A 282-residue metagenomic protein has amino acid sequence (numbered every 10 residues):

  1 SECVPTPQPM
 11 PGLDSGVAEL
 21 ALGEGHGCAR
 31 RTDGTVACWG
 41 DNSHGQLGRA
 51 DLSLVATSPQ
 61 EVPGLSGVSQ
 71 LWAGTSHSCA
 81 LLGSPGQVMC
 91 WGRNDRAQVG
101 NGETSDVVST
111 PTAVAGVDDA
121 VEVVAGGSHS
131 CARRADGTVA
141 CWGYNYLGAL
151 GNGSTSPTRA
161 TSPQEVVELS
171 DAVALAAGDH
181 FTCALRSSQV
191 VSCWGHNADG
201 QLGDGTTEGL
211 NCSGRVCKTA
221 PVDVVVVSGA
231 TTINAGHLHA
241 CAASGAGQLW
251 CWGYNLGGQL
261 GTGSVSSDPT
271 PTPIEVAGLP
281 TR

Functional and structural regions predicted by a protein language model:
S1-P5, A37-S58, M89-T110, W142-S162 (+2 more regions): Short glycine/serine- and acidic-residue-enriched loop/turn motifs that recur at repeat junctions
T6, P11-V17, A29, A277-P280: Extracytoplasmic mature domains of secreted or surface-exposed proteins
Q8-P11, Q60-P63, T112-A115, Q164-V167 (+2 more regions): Beta-propeller fold detector
E19-L22, R30, E61, Q70-A73 (+10 more regions): Residue-level recognition of a conserved intra-blade site in WD40 beta-propeller repeats
G25, G34, T75-S76, G86 (+6 more regions): Short coil/turn segments that connect the beta-strands within blades of beta-propeller domains
H26-A29, C38, H77-A80, C90 (+7 more regions): Conserved core positions of repeat-based scaffolds
V68, A120, A172, A230-T232 (+1 more regions): Short, intrinsically disordered, charge-balanced linker/junction segments flanking boundaries in proteins
